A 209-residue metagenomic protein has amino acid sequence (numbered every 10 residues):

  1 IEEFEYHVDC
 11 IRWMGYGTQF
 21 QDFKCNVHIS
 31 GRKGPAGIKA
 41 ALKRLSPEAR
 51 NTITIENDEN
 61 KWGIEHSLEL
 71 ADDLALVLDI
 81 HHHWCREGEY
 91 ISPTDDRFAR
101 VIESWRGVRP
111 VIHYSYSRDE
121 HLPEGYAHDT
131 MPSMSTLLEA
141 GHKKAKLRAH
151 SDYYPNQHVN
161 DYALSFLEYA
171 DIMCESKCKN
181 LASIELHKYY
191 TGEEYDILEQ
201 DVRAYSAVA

Functional and structural regions predicted by a protein language model:
I1-A75: Active-site acidic/histidine proton-transfer and metal-coordination neighborhood in alpha/beta enzyme cores
I29-K33, N57-K61, I80-W84, Y116-E120 (+1 more regions): Active-site-proximal loop/turn and secondary-structure-junction residues that shape catalytic pockets, frequently
I53, D79, I172: Conserved, mostly hydrophobic/aromatic
L74, R86-A209: Histidine-acidic metal/acid-base catalytic patches
